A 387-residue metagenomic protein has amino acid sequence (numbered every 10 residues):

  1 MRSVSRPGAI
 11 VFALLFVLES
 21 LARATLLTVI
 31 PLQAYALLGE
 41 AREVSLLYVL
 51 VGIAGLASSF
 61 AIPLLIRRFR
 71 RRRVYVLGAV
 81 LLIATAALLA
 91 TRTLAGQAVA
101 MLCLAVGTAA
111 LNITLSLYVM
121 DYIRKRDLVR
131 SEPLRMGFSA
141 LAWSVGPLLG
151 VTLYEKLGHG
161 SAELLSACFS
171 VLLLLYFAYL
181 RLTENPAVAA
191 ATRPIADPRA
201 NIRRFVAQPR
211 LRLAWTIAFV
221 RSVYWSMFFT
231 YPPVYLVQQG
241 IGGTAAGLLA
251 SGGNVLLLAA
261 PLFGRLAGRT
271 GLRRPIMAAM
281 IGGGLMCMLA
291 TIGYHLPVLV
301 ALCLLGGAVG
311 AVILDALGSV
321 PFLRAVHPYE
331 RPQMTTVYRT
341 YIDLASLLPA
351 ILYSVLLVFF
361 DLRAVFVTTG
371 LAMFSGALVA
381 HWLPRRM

Functional and structural regions predicted by a protein language model:
M1-R6, E184-T216: Juxtamembrane intracellular "pre-TM" segments in multi-pass secondary transporters
R2-G52, R210-L249: Helix-loop boundary and gating motifs at the non-cytosolic
V17, G96-A110, F219, V298-I313: Hydrophobic core of transmembrane alpha-helices in multi-pass small-molecule transporters, especially MFS/SLC-type
I30, A110-I123, I313-V326: Intracellular juxtamembrane helix-capping segments at the cytosolic ends of symmetry-related transmembrane helices
S58-R70, A259-L272, L357-V358: Helix-to-loop junctions at the C-terminal end of transmembrane segments in multipass secondary transporters
R73-A87, A167, R274-L289: Structural signature of the two symmetry-related core transmembrane helices
L104-S139: Cytoplasmic helix-loop-helix junction between adjacent transmembrane helices in 12-TM secondary transporters
A162-Y179, F366-H381: Symmetry-related core transmembrane helices of the 12-TM Major Facilitator Superfamily/SLC fold
